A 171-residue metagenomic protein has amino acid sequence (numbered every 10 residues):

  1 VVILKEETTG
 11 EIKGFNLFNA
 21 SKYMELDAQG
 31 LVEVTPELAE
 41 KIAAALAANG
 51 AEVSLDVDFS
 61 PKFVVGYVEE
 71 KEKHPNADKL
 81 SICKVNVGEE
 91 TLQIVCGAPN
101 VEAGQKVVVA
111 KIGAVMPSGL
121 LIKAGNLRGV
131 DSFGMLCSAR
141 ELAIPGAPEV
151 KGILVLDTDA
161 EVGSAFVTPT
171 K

Functional and structural regions predicted by a protein language model:
V1-K171: Phosphate-backbone binding interfaces of nucleic-acid-interacting proteins
